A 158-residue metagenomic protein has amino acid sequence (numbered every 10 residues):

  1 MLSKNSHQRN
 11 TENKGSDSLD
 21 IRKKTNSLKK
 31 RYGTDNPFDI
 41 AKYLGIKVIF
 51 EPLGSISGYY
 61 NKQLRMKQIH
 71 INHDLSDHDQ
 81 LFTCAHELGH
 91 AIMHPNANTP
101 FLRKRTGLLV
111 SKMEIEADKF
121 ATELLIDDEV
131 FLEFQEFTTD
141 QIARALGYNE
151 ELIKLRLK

Functional and structural regions predicted by a protein language model:
M1-K158: Active-site hotspot residues in diverse enzymes, especially metal/ion-binding acidic/histidine motifs
